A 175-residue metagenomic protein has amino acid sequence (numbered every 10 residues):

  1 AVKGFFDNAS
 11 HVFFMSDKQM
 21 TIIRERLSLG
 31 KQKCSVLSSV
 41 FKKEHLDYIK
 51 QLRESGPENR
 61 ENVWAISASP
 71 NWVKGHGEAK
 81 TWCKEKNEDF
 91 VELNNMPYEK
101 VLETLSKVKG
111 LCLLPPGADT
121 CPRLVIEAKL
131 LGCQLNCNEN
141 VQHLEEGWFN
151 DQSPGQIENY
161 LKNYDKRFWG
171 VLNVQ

Functional and structural regions predicted by a protein language model:
A1, R26, G30-K31, G147-D151: Acceptor-binding helix/loop patch of EC 2.4 sugar-transfer enzymes, predominantly nucleotide-sugar-dependent
A1-V12, S106: Membrane-proximal helix-turn-helix segments that form the acceptor-binding/catalytic region of lipid-linked
N8-D17, I23: A short beta-strand/loop micro-motif in the catalytic core of glycosyltransferases that engages the nucleotide-sugar
A9-S10, Q32, L131-C133: A short helix->loop->beta-strand "cap" motif at the edges of active sites that frequently abuts
M20-F41: Helix-loop-beta element that forms the nucleotide-linked donor phosphate-binding surface in glycosyltransferases
S39-V101: Conserved catalytic-core segment of nucleotide-activated headgroup transferases in glycan assembly
Y98-V108, L130: Short acidic alpha-helix that forms the nucleotide-activated donor recognition element in Leloir-type transferases
G110-Q175: Catalytic binding pocket for nucleotide-activated donors in carbohydrate/polymer assembly enzymes
